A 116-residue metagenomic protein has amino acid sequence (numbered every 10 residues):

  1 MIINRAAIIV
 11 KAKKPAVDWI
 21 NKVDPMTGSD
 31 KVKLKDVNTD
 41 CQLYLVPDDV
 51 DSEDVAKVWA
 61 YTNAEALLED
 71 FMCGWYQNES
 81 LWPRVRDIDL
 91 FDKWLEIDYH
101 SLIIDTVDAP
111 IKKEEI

Functional and structural regions predicted by a protein language model:
M1, K35, S80-P83, E115: A general structural signal for short secondary-structure junctions and capping/turn motifs
M1-D48: Extended, charge-biased low-complexity segments that typically form long amphipathic alpha-helices/coiled-coils
W19-I20, E114-I116: Short, solvent-exposed polar/charged micro-motifs at secondary-structure junctions
V46-K113: Amphipathic protein-protein interaction modules
